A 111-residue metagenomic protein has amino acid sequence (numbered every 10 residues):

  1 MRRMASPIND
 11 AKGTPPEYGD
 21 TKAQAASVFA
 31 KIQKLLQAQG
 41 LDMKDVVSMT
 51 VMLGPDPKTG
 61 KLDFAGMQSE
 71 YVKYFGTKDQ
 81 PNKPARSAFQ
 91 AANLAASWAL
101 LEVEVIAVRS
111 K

Functional and structural regions predicted by a protein language model:
M1-K111: Short, polar/acidic, helix-capping and beta-turn segments at strand->helix junctions that line the mouths
